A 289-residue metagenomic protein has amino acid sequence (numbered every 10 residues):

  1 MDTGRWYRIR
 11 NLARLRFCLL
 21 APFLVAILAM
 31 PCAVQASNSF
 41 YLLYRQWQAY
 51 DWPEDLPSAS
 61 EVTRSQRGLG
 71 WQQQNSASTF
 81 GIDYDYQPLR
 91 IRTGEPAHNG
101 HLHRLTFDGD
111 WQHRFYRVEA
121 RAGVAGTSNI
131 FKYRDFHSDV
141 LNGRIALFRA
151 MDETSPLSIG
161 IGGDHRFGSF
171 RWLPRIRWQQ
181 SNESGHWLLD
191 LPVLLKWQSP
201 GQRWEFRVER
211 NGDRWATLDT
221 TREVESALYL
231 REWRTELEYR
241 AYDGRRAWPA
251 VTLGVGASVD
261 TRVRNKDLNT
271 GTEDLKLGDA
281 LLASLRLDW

Functional and structural regions predicted by a protein language model:
C18-A29: Bacterial N-terminal signal peptides
Q35-T93: Short glycine/proline- and aromatic-enriched beta-strand/turn motifs that initiate or cap beta-hairpins
N38-L42, S76-I82, Y116-A122, S155-I161 (+6 more regions): Transmembrane beta-strands of outer-membrane beta-barrel proteins
L43-D51, D83-L89, R121-N129, G160-R166 (+4 more regions): Outer-membrane beta-barrel pore domains and translocons
R67-W71, L105-G109, G143-L147, I176 (+3 more regions): Membrane-embedded beta-strands of outer-membrane beta-barrel proteins, especially the hydrophobic/small aromatic
T79-L189, N269-K276: Outer-membrane pore/translocation modules
P174-Q180, L237-A241, L275-W289: Outer-membrane beta-barrel "beta-signal"
H186, K196, G201-T272: Outer membrane beta-barrel transmembrane domains
